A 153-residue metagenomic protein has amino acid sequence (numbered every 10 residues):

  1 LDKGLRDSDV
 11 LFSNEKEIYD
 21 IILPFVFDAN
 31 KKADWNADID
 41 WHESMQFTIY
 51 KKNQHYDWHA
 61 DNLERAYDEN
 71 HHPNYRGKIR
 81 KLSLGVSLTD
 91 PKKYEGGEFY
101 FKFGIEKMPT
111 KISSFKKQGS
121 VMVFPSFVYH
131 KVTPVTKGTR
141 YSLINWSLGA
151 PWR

Functional and structural regions predicted by a protein language model:
L1-V123, F127-R153: Fe(II)/2-oxoglutarate oxygenase catalytic core
